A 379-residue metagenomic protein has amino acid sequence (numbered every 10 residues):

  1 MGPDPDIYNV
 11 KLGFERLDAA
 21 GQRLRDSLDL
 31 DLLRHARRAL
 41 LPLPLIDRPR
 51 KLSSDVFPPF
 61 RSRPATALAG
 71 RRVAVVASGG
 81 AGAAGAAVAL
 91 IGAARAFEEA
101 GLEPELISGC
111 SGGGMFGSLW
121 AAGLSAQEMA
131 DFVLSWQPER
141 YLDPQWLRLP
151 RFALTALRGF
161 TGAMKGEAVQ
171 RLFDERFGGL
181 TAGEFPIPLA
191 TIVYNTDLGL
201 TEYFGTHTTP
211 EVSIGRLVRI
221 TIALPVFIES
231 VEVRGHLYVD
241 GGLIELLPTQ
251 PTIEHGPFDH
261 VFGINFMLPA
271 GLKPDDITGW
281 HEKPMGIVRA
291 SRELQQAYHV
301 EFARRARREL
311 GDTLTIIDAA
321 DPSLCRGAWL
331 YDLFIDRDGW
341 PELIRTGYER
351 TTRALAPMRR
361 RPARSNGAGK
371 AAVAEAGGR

Functional and structural regions predicted by a protein language model:
M1-I107, L119-R379: Patatin-like phospholipase
S111: Catalytic nucleophile serine of serine hydrolases, specifically the conserved "nucleophile elbow" pentapeptide
G114: Residues forming the Rossmann-fold NAD(P)(H) cofactor-binding site
